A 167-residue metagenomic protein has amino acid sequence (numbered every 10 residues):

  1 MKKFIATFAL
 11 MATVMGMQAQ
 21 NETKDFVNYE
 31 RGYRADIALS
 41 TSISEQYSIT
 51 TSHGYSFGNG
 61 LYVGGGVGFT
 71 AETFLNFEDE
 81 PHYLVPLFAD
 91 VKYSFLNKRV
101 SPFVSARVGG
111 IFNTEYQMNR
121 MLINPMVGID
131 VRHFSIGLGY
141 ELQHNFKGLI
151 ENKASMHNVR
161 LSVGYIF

Functional and structural regions predicted by a protein language model:
M1-N28: Cleavable N-terminal export/targeting peptides
A19-F57: Short glycine/proline- and aromatic-enriched beta-strand/turn motifs that initiate or cap beta-hairpins
E22-K24, T70, R120-F167: Predominantly the C-terminal beta-signal and adjacent terminal strand-loop region of outer-membrane beta-barrel
R31-Y33, E45-Y47, P81-L87, V100 (+3 more regions): Residues that define the transmembrane beta-barrel architecture of outer-membrane proteins
A38-S48, F74-L84, I111-R120, G148-M156: Solvent-exposed loop/turn segments connecting transmembrane beta-strands in outer-membrane beta-barrel proteins
L39-I43, V67-T73, F95, V108-T114 (+3 more regions): Transmembrane beta-strands of outer-membrane beta-barrel pores
S40, S52-G54, K92-S94, M126-D130 (+1 more regions): Transmembrane beta-barrel domains of outer membrane proteins
G60-V63, K98-P102, V131-L138: Repeated loop/turn-to-beta-strand initiation elements of outer-membrane beta-barrel proteins
